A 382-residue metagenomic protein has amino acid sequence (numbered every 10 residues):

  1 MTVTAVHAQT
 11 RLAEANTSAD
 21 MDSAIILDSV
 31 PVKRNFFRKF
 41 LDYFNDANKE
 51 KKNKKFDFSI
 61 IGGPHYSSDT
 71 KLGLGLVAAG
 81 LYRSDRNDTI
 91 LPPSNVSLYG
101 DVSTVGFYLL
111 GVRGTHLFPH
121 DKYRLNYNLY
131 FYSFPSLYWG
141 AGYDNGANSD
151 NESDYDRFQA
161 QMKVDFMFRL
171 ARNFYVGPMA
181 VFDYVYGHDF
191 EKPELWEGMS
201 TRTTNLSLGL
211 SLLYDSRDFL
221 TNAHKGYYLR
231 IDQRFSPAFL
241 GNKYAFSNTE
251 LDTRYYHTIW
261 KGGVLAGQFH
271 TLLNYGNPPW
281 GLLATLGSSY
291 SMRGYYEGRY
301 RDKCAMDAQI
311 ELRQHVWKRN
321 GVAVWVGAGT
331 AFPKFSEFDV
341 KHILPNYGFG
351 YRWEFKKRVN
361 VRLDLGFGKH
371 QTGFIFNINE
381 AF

Functional and structural regions predicted by a protein language model:
A5-K51: Sec-dependent signal peptide cleavage junction
N45-F56, S84-P93, P119-R124, R172-N173 (+5 more regions): Short loop/turn motifs that connect adjacent beta-strands in outer-membrane beta-barrel proteins
E50-S59, H65-T204, N360, G366-F382: Gram-negative/organellar outer-membrane beta-barrel architecture
F58-I60, S94-L98, Y123-L129, V176-P178 (+8 more regions): Transmembrane beta-strands of outer-membrane beta-barrel proteins
S97-Y99, A147-E152, P193-M199, F235-G241 (+2 more regions): Extracellular loop and loop/strand-boundary signature of outer-membrane beta-barrel proteins
G209, L213, R217-H315: C-terminal outer-membrane beta-barrel translocator/porin domains of Gram-negative envelope proteins and their
G209-L210, F349-F355, Q371-F382: Outer-membrane beta-barrel "beta-signal"
N274-R362: Outer membrane beta-barrel transmembrane domains
